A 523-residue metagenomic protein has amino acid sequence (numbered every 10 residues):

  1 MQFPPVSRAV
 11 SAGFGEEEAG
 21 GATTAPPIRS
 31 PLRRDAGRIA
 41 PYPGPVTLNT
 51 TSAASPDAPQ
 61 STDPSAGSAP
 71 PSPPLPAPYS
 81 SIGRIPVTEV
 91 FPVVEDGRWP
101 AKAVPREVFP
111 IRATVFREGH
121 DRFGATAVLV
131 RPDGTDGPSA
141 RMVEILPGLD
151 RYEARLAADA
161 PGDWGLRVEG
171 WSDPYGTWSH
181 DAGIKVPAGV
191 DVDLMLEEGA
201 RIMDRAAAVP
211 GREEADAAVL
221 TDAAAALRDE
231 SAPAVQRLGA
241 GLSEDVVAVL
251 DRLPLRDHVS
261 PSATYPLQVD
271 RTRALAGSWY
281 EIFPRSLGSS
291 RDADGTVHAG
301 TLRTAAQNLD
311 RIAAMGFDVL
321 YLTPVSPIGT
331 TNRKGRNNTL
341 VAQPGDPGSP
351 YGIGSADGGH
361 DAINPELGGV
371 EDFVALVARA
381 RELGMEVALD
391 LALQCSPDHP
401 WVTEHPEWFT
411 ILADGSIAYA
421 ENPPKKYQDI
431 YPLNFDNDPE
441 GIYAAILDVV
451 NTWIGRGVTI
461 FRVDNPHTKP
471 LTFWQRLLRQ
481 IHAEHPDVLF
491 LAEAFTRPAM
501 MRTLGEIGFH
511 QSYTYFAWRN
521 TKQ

Functional and structural regions predicted by a protein language model:
Q2, A9, E16, P27-V46: Short, positively charged and aromatic/hydrophobic N-terminal segments
F3, V46-A53, D57-D63, G67-E118 (+1 more regions): Non-catalytic, glycine-rich low-complexity segments
E118-A157, D181: Aromatic-rich carbohydrate-binding modules that target alpha-glucans
V143-L196, M203-D257, A263: Extended acidic/polar, glycine-enriched regions that form or flank non-catalytic beta-rich accessory modules
L275-G300, I328-A375, T403-E440: Aromatic- and acidic-residue-enriched carbohydrate-binding clefts of CAZyme catalytic domains
S278-Y280, L320-L322, V387-L389, F461 (+2 more regions): Hydrophobic faces of well-ordered beta-strands that scaffold small-molecule active sites in alpha/beta enzyme cores
T304-S326: Catalytic domains of carbohydrate-active enzymes, especially glycoside hydrolases
D464-Q523: Active-site-proximal helices and loops of the catalytic beta/alpha 8
